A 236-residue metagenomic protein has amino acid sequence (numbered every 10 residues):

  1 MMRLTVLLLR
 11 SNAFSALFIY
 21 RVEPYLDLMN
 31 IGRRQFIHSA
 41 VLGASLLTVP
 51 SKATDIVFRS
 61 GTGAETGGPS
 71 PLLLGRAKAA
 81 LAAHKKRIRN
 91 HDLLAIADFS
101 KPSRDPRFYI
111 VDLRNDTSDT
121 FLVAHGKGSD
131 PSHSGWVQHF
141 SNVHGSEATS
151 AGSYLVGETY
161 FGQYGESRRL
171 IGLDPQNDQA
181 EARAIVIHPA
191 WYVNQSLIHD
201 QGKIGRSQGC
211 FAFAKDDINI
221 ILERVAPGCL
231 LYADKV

Functional and structural regions predicted by a protein language model:
M1-L28: N-terminal amphipathic/basic-hydrophobic helices that include classical n-h-c signal peptides and signal-anchor
L7, F14-L17, V41-L46, T54: Intrinsic disorder/low-complexity segments
Y20-A44: N-terminal secretory signal peptides and thylakoid transit peptides that target proteins across membranes
N30-Q35, S45-G63: N-terminal twin-arginine translocation
L47, C229-L230: A short hydrophobic/aromatic micro-motif that marks alpha-helical segments and, especially, helix-coil
I56-S207, K215-E223, C229: Cell wall/extracellular polymer interaction/catalysis modules
C210: Short cysteine clusters
L231-V236: Charge-dense polyanion-binding interfaces
